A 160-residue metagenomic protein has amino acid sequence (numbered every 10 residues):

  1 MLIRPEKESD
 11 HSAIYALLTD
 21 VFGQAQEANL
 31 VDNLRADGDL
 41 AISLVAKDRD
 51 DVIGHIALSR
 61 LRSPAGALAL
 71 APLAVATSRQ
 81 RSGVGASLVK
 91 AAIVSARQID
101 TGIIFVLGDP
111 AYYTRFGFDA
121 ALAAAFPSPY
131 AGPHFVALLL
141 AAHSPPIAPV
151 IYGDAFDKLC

Functional and structural regions predicted by a protein language model:
M1-L30, G38-V52, A142-C160: Short amphipathic alpha-helix that is part of the acyltransferase structural core
E6, G108-D109: Conserved acidic functional residues
V31-R35, A124-F126: Short, solvent-exposed loop/turn elements at beta->coil junctions and helix N-caps that rim active or binding pockets
V45, D51-R60, G66-A74: Conserved beta-strand in the GNAT
R79, G83-A91, T101: Conserved acetyl-CoA pyrophosphate-binding loop and the N-cap/start of the following alpha-helix in GNAT-like
V94-G108, A121: Conserved GNAT acetyl-CoA-binding A-motif
L107, D119-A141: Conserved catalytic-core motifs of GNAT/GCN5-like acyltransferases
Y113, F118: Conserved active-site tyrosine of GNAT-family acetyltransferases
